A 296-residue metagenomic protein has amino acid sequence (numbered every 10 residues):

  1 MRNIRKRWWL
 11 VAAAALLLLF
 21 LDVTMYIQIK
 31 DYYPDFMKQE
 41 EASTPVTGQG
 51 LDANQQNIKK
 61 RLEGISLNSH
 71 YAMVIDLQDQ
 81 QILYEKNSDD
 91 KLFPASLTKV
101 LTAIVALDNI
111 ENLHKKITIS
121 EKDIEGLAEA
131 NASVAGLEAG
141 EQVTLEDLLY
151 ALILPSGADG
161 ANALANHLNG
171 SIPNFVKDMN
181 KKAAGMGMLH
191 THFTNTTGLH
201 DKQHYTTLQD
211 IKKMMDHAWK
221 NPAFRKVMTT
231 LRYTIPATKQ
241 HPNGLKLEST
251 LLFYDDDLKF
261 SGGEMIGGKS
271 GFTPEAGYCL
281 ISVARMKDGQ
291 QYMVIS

Functional and structural regions predicted by a protein language model:
M1-L16: N-terminal Sec-pathway targeting helices
R2-N3, D31-Q209, K213-P222: Active-site-adjacent loops and short helices of periplasmic peptidoglycan-processing enzymes
I4-K6, L21-Y26, M188-L189, H200-S296: Domain-terminus/edge residues, biased toward the C-terminal soluble/receptor-binding domains of extracytoplasmic
L10-A14, D22-P34, K38-Q39: Intrinsically disordered, low-complexity polar segments enriched in Ser/Thr/Pro and acidic
